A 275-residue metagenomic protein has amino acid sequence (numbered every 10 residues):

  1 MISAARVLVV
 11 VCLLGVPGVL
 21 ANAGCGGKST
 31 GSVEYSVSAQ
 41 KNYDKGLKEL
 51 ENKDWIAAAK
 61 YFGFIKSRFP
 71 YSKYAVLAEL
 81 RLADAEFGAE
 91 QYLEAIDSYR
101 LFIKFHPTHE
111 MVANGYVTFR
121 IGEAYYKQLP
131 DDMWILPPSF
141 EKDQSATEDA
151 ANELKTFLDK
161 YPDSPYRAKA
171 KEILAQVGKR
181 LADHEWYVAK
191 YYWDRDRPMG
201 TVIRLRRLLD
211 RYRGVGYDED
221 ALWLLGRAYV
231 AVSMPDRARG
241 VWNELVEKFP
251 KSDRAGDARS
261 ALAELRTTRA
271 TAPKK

Functional and structural regions predicted by a protein language model:
I2, A21-K275: Acidic, polar-rich low-complexity tracts and alpha-helical solenoid repeat scaffolds
V9-A21: Bacterial N-terminal signal peptides
